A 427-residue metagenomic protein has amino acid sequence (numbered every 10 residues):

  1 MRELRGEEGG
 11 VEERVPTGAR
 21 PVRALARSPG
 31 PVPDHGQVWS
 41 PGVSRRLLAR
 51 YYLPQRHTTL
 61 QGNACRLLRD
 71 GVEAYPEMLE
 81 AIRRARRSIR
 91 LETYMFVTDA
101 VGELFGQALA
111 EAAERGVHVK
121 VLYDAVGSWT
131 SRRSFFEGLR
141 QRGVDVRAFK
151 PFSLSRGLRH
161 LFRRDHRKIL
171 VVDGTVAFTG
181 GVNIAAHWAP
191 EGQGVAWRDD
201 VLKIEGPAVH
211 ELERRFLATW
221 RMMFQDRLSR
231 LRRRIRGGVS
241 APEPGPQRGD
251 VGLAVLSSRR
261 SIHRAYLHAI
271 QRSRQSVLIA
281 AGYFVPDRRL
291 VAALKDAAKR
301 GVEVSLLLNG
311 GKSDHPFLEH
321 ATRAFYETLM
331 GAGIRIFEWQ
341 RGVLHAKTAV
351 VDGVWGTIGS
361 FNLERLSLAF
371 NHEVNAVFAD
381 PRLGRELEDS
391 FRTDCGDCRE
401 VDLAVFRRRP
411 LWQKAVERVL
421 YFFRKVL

Functional and structural regions predicted by a protein language model:
R2-R5, G10, R14-L427: Charged, low-complexity intrinsically disordered terminal segments
